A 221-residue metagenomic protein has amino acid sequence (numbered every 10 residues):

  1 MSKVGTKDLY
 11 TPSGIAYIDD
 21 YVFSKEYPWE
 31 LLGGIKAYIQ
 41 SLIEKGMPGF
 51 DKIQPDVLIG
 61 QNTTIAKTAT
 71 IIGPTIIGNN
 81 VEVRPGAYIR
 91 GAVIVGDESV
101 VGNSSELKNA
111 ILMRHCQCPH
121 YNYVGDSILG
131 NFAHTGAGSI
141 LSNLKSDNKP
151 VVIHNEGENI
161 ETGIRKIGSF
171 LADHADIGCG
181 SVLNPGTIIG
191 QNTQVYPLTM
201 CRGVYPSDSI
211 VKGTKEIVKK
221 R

Functional and structural regions predicted by a protein language model:
M1-D56, Q61, N192, L198 (+1 more regions): Terminal amphipathic alpha-helical/low-complexity segments used for targeting or macromolecular assembly
P12-S13, K25, D56, N62 (+6 more regions): Surface-exposed loop/turn and secondary-structure junction residues enriched for glycine/proline
I18-D19, N103, L112-R114, P119-R221: Glycine-rich hexapeptide-repeat left-handed beta-helix
L58, I76, I94, F170 (+1 more regions): ABC ATPase A-loop
Q61, I65-S104: Glycine-rich active-site/cofactor-binding loop and its immediate structural neighborhood
